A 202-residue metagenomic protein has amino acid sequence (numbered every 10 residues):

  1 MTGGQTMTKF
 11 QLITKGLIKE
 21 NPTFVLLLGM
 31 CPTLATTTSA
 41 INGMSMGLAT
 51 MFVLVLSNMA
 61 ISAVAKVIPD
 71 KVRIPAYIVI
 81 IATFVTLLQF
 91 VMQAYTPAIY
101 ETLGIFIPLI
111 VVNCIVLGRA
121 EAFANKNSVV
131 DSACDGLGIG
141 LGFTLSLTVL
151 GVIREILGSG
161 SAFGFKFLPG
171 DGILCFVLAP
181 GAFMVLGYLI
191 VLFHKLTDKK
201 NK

Functional and structural regions predicted by a protein language model:
Q11, D131-K202: C-terminal transmembrane helix-loop-helix hairpin of multi-pass membrane proteins
I13-T23: N-terminal membrane topogenic signal
L28-L34, T50-V55, A82-Q89, V111-L117 (+2 more regions): Hydrophobic core segments of alpha-helical transmembrane domains in multi-pass membrane transport and ion-translocation
A40-L56, A76, Y100-V111: Structural signature of hydrophobic alpha-helical transmembrane segments
L54-V91: A glycine-rich, hydrophobic loop/mini-helix early in the fold
S57-D70, L117-N127, L192-H194: C-terminal ends of transmembrane helices
I68-I81, T102-P108, S132-D135: Cytoplasmic-side transmembrane-helix entry/capping segments in multi-pass membrane proteins
L87-T102: Transmembrane alpha-helix boundary signature
